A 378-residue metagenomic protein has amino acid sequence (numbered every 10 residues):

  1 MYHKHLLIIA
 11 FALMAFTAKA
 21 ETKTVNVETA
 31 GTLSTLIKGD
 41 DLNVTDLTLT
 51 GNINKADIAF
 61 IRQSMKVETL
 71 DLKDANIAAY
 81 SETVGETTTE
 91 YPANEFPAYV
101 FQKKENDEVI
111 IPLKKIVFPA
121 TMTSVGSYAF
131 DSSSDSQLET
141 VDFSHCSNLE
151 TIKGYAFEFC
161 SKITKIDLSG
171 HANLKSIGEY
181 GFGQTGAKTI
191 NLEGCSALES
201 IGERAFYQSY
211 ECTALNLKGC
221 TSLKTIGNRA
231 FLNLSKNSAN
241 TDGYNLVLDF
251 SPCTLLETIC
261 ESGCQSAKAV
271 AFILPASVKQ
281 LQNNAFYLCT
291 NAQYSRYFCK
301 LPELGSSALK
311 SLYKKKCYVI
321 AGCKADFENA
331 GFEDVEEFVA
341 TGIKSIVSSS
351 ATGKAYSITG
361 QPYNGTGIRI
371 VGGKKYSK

Functional and structural regions predicted by a protein language model:
M1-T22: Bacterial Sec-dependent N-terminal signal peptides
Y2, I368-K378: C-terminal tail/sorting-segment detector
E21-I61, Y363: N-terminal segments that cap or nucleate solenoid repeat domains
T22-E28, T45-I53, V67-P92, N106-S124 (+9 more regions): Structural signature of tandem-repeat unit edges
F60-M65, V84-T88, F130, F231-N233 (+3 more regions): A structural signal for leucine-rich repeat
Y99, G126-D131, K153-E158, G178-G181 (+5 more regions): Consensus positions within tandem repeat domains that build extended binding/scaffold surfaces
F338-T359: Residue-level detector of functionally pivotal "anchor" positions at catalytic/ligand-binding pockets or at interdomain
